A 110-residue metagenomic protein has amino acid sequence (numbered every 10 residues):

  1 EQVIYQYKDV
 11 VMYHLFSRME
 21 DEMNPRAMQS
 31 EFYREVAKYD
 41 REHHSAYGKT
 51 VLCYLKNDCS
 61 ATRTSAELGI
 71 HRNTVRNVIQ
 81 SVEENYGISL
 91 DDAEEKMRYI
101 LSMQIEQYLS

Functional and structural regions predicted by a protein language model:
E1-S110: Cytosolic nucleotide-utilizing catalytic cores of signal-transduction proteins
